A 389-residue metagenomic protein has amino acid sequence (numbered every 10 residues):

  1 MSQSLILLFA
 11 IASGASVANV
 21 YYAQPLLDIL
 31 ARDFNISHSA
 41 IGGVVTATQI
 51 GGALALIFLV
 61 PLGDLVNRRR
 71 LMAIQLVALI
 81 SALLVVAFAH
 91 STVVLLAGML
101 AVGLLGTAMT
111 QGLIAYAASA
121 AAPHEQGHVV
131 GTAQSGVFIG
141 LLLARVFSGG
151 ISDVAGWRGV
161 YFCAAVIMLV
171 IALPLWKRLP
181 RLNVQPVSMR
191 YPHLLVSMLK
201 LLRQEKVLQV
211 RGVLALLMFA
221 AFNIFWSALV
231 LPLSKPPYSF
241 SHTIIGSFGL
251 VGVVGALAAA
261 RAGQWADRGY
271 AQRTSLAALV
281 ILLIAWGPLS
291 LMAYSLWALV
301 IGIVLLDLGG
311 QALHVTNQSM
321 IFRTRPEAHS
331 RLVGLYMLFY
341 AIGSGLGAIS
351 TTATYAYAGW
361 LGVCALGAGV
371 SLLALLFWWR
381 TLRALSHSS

Functional and structural regions predicted by a protein language model:
L54-T92: Conserved MFS/SLC helix-loop-helix module at the cytosolic interface between two early adjacent transmembrane helices
L56-N67, L257-Y270, Y355: Helix-to-loop junctions at the C-terminal end of transmembrane segments in multipass secondary transporters
R70-L84, R273-G287, A368: Structural signature of the two symmetry-related core transmembrane helices
A82, V93-A101, W297-L305: Paired small-residue
L100-V137: Cytoplasmic helix-loop-helix junction between adjacent transmembrane helices in 12-TM secondary transporters
T132-K177: Helix-loop-helix hairpin linking two adjacent transmembrane segments in secondary transporters
P180-G212: Juxtamembrane intracellular "pre-TM" segments in multi-pass secondary transporters
Q272-N317: C-terminal transmembrane helical hairpin of 12-TM major facilitator-type secondary transporters
